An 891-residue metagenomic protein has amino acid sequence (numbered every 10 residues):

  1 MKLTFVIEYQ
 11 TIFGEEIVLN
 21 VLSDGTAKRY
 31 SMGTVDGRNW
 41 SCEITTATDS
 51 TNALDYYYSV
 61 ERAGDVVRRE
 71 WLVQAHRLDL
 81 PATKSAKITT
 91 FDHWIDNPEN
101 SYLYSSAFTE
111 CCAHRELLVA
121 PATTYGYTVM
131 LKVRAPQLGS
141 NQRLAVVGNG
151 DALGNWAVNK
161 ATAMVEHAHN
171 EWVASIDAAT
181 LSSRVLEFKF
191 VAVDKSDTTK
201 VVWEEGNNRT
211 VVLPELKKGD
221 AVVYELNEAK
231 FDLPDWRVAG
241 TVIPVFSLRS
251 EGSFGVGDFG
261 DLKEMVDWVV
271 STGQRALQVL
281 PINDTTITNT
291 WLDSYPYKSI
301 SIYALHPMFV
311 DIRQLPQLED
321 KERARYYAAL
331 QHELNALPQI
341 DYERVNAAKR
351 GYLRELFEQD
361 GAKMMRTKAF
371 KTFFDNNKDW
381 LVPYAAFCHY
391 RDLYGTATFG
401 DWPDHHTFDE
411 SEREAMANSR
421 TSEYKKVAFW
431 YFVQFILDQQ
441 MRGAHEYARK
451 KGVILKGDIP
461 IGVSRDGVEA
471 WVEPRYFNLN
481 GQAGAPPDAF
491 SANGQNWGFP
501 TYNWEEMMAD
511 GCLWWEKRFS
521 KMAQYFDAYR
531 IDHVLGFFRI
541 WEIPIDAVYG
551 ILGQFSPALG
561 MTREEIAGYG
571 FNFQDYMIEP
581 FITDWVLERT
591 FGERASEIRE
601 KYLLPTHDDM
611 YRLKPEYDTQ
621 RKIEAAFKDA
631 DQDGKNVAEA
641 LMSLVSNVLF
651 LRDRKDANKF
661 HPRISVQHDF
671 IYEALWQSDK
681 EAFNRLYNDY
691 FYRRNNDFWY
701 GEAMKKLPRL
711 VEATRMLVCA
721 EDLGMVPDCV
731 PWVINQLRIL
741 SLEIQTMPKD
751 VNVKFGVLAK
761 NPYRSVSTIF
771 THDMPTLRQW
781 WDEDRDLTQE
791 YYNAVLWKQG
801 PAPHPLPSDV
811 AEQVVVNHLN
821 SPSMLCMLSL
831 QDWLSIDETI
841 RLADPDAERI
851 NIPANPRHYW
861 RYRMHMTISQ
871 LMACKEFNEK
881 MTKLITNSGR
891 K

Functional and structural regions predicted by a protein language model:
M1-F5, Y127-L131: Structural beta-strand segments of beta-rich domains
K2, E8-A53, E61-A82, A135-V185 (+3 more regions): Aromatic-rich carbohydrate-binding modules that target alpha-glucans
V6, N20, S59, D79 (+12 more regions): Residues in well-ordered beta-strands of folded domains
T90-W94, E99: Boundary detector for helix-to-coil junctions that initiate low-complexity/charged tails
L103-M130, D177-T180, V212-K891: Catalytic cores of glycan-processing enzymes that make or break glycosidic bonds
